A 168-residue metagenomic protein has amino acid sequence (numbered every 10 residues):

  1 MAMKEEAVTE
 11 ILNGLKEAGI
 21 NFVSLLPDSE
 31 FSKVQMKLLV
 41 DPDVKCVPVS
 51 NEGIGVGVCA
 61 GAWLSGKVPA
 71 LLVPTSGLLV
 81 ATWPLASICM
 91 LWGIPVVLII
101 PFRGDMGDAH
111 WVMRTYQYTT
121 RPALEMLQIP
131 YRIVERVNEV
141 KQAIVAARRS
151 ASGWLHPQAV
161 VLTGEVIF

Functional and structural regions predicted by a protein language model:
M1-F168: Thiamine diphosphate
